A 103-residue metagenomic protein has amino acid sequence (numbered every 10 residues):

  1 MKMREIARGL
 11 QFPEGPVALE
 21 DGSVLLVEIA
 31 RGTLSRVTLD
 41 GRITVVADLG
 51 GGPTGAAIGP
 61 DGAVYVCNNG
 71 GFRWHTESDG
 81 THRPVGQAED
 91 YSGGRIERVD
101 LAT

Functional and structural regions predicted by a protein language model:
M1-T103: Sequence-structural signature of mature extracellular/luminal beta-sheet repeat domains, prominently beta-propellers
